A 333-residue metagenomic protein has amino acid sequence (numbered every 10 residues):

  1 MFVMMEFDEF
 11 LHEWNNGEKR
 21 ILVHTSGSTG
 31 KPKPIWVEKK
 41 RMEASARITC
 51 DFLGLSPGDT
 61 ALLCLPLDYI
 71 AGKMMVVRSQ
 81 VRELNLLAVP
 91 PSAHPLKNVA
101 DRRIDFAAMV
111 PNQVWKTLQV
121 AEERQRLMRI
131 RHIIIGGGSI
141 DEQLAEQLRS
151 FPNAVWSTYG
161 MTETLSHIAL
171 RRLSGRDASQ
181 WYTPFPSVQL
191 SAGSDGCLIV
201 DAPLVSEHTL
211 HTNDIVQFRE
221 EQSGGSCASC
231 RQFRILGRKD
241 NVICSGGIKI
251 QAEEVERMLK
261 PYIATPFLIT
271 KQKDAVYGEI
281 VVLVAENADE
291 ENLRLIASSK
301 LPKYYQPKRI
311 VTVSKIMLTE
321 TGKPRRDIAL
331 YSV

Functional and structural regions predicted by a protein language model:
E6-H24, P57-T60: Conserved pre-ATP/AMP-binding loop-to-beta segment of ANL
R20-R47, G54-S56: Conserved AMP-binding A3 loop
S28, G137, G160, D214 (+1 more regions): Active-site glycine-centered loops adjacent to acidic/histidine catalytic or metal-binding residues that shape
W36-A44, T60-K116: AMP-binding/adenylate-forming
V120-G175: Gly/Ser/Thr-rich phosphate-binding loop
N153-D195, A202-T209: Conserved ATP-binding loop and adjacent catalytic segment of the adenylate-forming AMP-binding
N213-Y305: AMP-binding/adenylate-forming catalytic core of the ANL superfamily
T270, V282-V284, I296-V333: Conserved C-terminal "lid"/linker of ANL adenylate-forming enzymes
